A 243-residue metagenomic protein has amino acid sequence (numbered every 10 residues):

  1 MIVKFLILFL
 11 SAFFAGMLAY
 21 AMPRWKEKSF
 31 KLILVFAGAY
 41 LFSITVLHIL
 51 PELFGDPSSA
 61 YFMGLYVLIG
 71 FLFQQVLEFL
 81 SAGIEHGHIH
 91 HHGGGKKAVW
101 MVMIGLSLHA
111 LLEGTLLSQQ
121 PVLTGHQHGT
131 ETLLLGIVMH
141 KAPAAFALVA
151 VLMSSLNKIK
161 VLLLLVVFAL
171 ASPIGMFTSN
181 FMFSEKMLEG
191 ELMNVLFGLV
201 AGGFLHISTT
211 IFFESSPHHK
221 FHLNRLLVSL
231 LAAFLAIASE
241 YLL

Functional and structural regions predicted by a protein language model:
M1-L243: Intrinsically disordered, metal-sensing/regulatory segments
